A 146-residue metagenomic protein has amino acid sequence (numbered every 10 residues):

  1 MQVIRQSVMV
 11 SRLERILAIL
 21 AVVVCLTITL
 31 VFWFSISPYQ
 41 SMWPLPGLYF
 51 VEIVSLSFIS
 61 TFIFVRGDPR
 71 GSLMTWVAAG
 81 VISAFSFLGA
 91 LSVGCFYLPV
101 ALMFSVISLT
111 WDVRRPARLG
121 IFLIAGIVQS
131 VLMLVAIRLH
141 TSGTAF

Functional and structural regions predicted by a protein language model:
M1-W43: Cytosolic juxtamembrane helix and N-cap/initiation of the first transmembrane helix
E14-I28, T75-S83, A125-V131: Alpha-helical transmembrane segments
R15-A18, F64-V77, R118-I121: Membrane-interfacial loop-to-transmembrane alpha-helix junctions, especially the N-terminal start
T29-F32, E52-R70, T75, F104-S108: Canonical alpha-helical transmembrane segments
P38-Y39, S86-C95: Membrane-interface helix caps and helix-loop-helix hairpins in membrane proteins
F96-V106: Hydrophobic core segments of alpha-helical transmembrane domains in multi-pass membrane proteins
V113-A125: Membrane-interfacial entry segments at the cytosolic side of transmembrane helices
M133-F146: Juxtamembrane boundary at the C-terminal end of a transmembrane helix
